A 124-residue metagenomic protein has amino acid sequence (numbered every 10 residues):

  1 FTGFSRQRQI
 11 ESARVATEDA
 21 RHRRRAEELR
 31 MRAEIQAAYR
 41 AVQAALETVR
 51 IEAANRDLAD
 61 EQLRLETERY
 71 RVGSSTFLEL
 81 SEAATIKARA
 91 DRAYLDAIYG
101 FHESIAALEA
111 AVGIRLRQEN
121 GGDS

Functional and structural regions predicted by a protein language model:
F1-E61, D96-Y99: Sec/SRP-type N-terminal targeting helices
S5, Q43, Q118-S124: Amphipathic alpha-helical coiled-coil scaffold segments and their short linker/junction regions
Q7, F77, R117: Short, electropositive, low-hydrophobicity segments enriched in small/polar residues
E47-R50, A107-L108, I114-L116, N120: Short leucine-rich amphipathic alpha-helices used at interfaces
A54-I114: Short segments within alpha-helical structural elements
